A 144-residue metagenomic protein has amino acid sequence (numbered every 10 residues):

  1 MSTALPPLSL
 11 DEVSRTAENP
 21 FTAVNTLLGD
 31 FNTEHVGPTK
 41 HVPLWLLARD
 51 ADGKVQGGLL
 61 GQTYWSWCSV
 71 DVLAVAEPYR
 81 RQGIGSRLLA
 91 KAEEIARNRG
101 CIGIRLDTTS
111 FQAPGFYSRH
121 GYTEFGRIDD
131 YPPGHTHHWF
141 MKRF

Functional and structural regions predicted by a protein language model:
M1-T16: Conserved N-terminal entry element of GNAT/NAT acetyltransferase domains
V24, Y117, Y122: Conserved active-site tyrosine of GNAT-family acetyltransferases
T39, D50, L59-C68, L73: A conserved beta-strand-loop-helix scaffold within acyl/acetyltransferase catalytic domains
H41-L59, R87: Conserved beta-hairpin
T63-D71, R80, P132-H137: A conserved beta-turn-beta hairpin within the catalytic core of GNAT-like acetyltransferases that forms part
R81-E94, R119: Conserved acetyl-CoA-binding loop-helix of GNAT-fold acetyltransferases
A96-T109: Conserved GNAT acetyl-CoA-binding A-motif
R105-D107, T123-W139: Conserved catalytic-core motifs of GNAT/GCN5-like acyltransferases
